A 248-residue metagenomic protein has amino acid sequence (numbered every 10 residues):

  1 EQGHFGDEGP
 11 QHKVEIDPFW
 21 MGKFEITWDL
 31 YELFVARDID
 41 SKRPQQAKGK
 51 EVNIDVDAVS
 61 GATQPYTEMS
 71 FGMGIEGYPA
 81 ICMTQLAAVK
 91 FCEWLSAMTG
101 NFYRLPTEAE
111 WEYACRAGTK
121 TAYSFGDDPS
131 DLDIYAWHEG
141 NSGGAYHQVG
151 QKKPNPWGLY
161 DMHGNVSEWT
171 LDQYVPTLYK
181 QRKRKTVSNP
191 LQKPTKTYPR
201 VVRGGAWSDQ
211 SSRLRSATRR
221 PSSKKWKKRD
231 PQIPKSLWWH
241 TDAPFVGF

Functional and structural regions predicted by a protein language model:
E1-H4, E15-F125, L171-Y179: Active-site microenvironments of metalloenzymes and redox enzymes
Q2-D7, D230-P234: Acidic/histidine-rich helix-loop elements that form or flank divalent-metal/phosphate-binding sites at the catalytic
P10-K13, G22, P156-G158, W238-H240: Short, surface-exposed beta-strand/loop micro-motifs that present aromatic residues
Q11, I16, I75, G144-Y146 (+2 more regions): Short coil/loop residues immediately preceding or within conserved phosphate-binding loops of NTP-utilizing enzyme
T84-A87, N155-G158, M162: An acidic site on a long C-lobe helix of protein kinase domains
L132-L159: A short, contiguous structural element within a folded domain that forms the immediate neighborhood of a functional site
A145, K153-N155, Y174-P176, R182-F248: Disulfide-stabilized, aromatic/cysteine-rich ligand-recognition loop
